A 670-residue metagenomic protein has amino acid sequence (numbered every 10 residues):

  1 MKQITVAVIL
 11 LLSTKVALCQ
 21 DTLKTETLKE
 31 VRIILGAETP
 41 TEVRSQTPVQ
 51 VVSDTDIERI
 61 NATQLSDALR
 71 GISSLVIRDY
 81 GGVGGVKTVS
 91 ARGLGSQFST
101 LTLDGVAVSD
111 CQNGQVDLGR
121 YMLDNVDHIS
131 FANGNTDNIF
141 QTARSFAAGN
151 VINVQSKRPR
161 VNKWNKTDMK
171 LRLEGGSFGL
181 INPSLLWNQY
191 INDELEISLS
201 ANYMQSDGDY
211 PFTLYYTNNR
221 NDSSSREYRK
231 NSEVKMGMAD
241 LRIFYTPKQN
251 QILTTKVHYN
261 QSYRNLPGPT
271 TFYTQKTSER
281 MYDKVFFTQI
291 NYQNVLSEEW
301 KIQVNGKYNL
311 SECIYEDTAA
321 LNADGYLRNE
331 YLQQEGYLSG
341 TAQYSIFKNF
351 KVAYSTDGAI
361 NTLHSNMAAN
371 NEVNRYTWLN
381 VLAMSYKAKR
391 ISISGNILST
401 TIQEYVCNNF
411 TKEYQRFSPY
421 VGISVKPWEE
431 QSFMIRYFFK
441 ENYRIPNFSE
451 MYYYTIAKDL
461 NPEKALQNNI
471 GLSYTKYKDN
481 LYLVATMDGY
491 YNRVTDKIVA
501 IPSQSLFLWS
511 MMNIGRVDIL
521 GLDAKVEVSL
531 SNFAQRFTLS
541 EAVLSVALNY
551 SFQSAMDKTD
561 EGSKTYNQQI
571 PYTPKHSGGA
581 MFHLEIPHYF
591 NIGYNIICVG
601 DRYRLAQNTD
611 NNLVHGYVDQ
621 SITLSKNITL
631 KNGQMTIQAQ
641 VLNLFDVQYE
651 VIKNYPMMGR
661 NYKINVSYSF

Functional and structural regions predicted by a protein language model:
V6, C19, N188, S200 (+8 more regions): Conserved C-terminal beta-signal and adjacent last beta-strands/turns of outer-membrane beta-barrel proteins
Q20-E58, S66, N133: Short, acidic, small-residue-rich periplasmic hinge/interaction motif at the N-terminus of Gram-negative outer-membrane
S66-A107: Extracytoplasmic beta-strand/coil segments of soluble accessory domains associated with Gram-negative outer-membrane
L123-K170, T538: A beta-strand signature from Gram-negative outer-membrane beta-barrel systems, especially the internal plug domain
G208-F212, T217-R220, S225-M238, F244-I302 (+1 more regions): Flexible loop and strand-edge segments within Gram-negative outer membrane beta-barrel domains
Y263, T401-F417, I423-N469, G489-I514 (+3 more regions): Surface-exposed extracellular loop regions of Gram-negative outer-membrane beta-barrel proteins, predominantly
E299-Y315, I435-F438, P462-L520, K525-E527 (+2 more regions): Membrane-embedded beta-barrel scaffold of Gram-negative outer-membrane proteins
K348-N349, A353, A485-R493, S510-Y603: Gram-negative outer-membrane beta-barrel transporters
